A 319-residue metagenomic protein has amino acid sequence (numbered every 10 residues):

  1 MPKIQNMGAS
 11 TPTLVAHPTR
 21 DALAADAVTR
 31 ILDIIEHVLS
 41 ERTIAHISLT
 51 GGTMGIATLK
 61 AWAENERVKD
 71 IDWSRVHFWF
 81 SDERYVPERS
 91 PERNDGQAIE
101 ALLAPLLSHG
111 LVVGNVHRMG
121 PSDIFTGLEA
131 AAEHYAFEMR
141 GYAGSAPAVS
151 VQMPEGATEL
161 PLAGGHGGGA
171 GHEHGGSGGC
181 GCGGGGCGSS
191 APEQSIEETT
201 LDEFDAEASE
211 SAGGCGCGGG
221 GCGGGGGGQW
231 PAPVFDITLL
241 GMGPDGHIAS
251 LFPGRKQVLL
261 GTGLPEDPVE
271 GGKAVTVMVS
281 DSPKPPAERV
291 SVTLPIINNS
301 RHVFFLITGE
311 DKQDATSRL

Functional and structural regions predicted by a protein language model:
M1-I47: N-terminal glycine-/serine-/threonine-rich phosphate-binding loop
P2, T11, V292-L319: ATP/nucleoside-binding phosphotransfer catalytic cores, i.e., glycine-rich phosphate-binding loops
P2-T11, I71-G165, E203-D205, G223-D236: Ligand-binding beta-strand-loop-alpha-helix segment within the catalytic cores of soluble metabolic enzymes
L39-V68: Glycine-rich N-terminal segment of FAD-binding domains in flavoprotein oxidoreductases, spanning the beta-loop-helix
L49-M54, L240-P244, T308: Glycine-rich beta-strand-to-loop/alpha-helix junction loops that act as flexible
A61-I71, G96, E100, P253-L264: A glycine- and small-aliphatic-rich helix-loop capping segment at beta-alpha/alpha-beta transitions that lines
G165-S190, A208-G225: Histidine-centered metal-binding segments
T238-P295: Class I SAM-dependent methyltransferase SAM-binding "motif I" and its flanking Rossmann-like core
